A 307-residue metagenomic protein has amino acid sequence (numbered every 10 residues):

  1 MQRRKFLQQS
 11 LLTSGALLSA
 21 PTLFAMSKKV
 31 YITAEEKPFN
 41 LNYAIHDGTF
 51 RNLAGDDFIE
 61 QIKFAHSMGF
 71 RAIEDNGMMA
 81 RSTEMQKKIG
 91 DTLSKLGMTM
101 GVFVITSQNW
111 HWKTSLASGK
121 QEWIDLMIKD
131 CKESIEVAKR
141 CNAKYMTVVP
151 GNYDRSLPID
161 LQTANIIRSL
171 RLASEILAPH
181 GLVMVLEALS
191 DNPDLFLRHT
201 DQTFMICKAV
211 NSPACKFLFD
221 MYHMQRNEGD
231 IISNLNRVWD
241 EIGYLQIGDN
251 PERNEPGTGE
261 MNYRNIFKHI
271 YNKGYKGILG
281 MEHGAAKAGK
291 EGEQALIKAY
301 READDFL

Functional and structural regions predicted by a protein language model:
Q2-H66, L197-F219, H223-L307: Histidine-acidic metal/acid-base catalytic patches
S10-P21, T33-K37, D57, L96 (+1 more regions): Active-site acidic/histidine proton-transfer and metal-coordination neighborhood in alpha/beta enzyme cores
E36-G48, T106-L116, P150-Y153: N-terminal small/glycine-rich loop or linker at the start of catalytic domains across soluble metabolic enzymes
E60-M78: Catalytic domains of carbohydrate-active enzymes, especially glycoside hydrolases
E74-S94, P150-D154: Glycine-rich, proline-tolerant flexible connector loops at the mouths of alpha/beta enzymes
W110-L116, D154-P158, P193, R226-N227 (+1 more regions): A short acidic, helix-capping loop that chelates divalent metal ions and anchors anionic groups
